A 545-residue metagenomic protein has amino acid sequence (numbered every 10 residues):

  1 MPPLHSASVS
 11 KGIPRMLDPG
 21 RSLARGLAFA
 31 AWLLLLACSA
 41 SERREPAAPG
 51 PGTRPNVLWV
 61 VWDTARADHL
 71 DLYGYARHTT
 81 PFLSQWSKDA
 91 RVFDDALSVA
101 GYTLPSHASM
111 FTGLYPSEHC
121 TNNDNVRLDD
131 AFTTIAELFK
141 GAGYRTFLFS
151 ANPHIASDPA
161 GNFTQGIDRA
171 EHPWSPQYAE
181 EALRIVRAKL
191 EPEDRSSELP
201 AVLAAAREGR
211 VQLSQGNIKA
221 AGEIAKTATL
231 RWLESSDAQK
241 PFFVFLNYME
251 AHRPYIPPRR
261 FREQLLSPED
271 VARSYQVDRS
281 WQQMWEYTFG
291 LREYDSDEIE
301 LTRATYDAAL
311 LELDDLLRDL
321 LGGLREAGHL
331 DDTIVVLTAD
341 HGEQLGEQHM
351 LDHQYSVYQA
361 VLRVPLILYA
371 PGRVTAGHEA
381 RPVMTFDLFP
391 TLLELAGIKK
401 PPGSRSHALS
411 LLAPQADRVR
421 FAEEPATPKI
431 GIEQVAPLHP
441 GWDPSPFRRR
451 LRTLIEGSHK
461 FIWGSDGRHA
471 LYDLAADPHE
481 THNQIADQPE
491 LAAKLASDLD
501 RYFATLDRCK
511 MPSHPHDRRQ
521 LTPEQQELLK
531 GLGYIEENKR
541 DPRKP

Functional and structural regions predicted by a protein language model:
P3, L36-P545: Catalytic domains that recognize anionic headgroups
L4-L27: Bacterial N-terminal signal peptides that target proteins for export
G26-A37: Bacterial N-terminal signal peptides
